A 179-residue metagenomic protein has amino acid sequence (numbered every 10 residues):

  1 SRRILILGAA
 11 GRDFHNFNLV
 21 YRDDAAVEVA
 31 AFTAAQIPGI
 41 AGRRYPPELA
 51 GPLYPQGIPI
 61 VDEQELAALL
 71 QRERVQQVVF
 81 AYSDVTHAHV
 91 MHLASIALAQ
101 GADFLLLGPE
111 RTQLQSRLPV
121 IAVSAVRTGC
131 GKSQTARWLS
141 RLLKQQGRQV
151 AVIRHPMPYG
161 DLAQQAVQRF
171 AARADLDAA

Functional and structural regions predicted by a protein language model:
R2-A25: Glycine-rich adenosine-cofactor-binding loop
R3-L5, A122, A151-I153: Conserved beta-strand elements of the Class I
V27-G39, I153-R154: Short internal beta-strands
I37-G57, D161-V167: N-terminal beta-loop-helix "entrance" segment that forms/cooperates in small-molecule cofactor or anionic ligand
P46-E110: Phosphate-bearing ligand-interacting subdomains that bind or position ATP/ADP/UDP/GDP/NAD(P) or nucleotide-linked
T112-L118: Phosphate-binding P-loop
A122-L139: Glycine-rich phosphate-binding P-loop
L142-A179: ATP-dependent carboxylate-amine ligase catalytic core
